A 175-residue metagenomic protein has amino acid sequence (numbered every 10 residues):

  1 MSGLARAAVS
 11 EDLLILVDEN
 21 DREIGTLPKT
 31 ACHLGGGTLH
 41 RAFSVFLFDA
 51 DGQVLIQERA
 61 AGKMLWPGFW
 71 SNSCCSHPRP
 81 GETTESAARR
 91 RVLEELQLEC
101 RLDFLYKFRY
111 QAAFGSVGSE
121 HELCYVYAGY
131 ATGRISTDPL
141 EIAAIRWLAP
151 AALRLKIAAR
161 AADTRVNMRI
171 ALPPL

Functional and structural regions predicted by a protein language model:
S2-S44, F48-A50: Acidic, metal-coordinating catalytic segment for phosphate/diphosphate chemistry, firing primarily on the Nudix
D12, R41-F43, A50, C74 (+3 more regions): Residues that flank catalytic or metal-binding motifs in active/ligand-binding sites
L27-K29, A60, E141: Residue-level structural signal for beta-strand termini and adjacent loop
A31, G68, P80, Y106-L175: Nudix hydrolase/Nudix homology domain
A42-H77: A glycine-rich, hydrophobic loop/mini-helix early in the fold
L55-I56, S71-L105: The catalytic Nudix box helix
